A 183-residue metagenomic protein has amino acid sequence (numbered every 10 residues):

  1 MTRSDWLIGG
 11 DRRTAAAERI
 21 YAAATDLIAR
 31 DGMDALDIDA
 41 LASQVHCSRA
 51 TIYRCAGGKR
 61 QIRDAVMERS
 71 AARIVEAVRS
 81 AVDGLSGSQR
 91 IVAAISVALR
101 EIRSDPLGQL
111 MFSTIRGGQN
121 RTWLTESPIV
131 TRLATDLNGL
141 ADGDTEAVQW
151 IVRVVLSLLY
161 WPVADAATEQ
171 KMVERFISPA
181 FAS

Functional and structural regions predicted by a protein language model:
M1-Q44, Q61-D64, R69: Basic, helix-initiating cap at the start of DNA-binding domains
M1-S4, T131-Q149, V154-S183: C-terminal peripheral helix-coil segments that are non-catalytic and often amphipathic
R19, A40, R69, Q89-V97 (+2 more regions): Amphipathic alpha-helical interaction segments
A23-R30, R73, A77-G84, V154-P162: Solvent-exposed, amphipathic alpha-helical segments
V45-A56: Short hydrophobic/aromatic patch on the recognition helix
Q61, A65-E68, V78-S104: Hydrophobic alpha-helical connector segments
V75, L110, R116-Q149: Amphipathic alpha-helical packing segments from all-alpha helical-bundle domains
